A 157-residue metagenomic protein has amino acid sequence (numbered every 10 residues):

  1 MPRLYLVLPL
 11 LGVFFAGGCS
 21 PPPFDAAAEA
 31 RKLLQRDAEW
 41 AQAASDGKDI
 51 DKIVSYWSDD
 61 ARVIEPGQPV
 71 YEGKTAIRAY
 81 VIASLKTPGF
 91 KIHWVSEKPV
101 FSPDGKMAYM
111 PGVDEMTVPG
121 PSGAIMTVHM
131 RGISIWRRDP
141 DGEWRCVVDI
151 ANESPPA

Functional and structural regions predicted by a protein language model:
M1-P2: N-terminal secretory signal peptides that target proteins for export/translocation
Y5-G17: Bacterial N-terminal signal peptides
C19-S55, R62-A157: A beta-strand edge to alpha-helix "cap/lid" segment located at domain peripheries
